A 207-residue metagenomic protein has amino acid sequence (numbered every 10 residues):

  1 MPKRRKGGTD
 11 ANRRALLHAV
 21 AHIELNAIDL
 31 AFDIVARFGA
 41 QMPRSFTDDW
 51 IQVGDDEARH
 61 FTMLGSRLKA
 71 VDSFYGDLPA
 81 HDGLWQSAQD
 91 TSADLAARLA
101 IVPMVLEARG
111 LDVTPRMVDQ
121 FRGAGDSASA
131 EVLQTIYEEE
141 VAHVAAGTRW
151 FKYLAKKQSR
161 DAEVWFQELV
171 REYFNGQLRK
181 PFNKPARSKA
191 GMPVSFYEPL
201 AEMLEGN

Functional and structural regions predicted by a protein language model:
M1-N207: Non-heme di-metal
